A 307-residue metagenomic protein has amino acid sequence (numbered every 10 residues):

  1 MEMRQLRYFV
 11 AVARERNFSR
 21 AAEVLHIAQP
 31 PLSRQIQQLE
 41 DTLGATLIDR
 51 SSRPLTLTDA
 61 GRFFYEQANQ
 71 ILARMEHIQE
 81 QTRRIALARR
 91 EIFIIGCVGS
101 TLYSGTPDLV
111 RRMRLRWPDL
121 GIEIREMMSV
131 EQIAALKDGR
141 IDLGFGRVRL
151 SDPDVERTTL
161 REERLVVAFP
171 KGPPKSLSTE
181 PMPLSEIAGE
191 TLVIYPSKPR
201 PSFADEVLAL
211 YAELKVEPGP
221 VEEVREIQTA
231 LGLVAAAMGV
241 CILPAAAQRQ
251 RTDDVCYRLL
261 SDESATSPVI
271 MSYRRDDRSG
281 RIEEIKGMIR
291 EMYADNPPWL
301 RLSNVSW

Functional and structural regions predicted by a protein language model:
V10-P31, S52-P54: Short helix-boundary/capping micro-motifs
E40-D59: A short LG(V/I)-centered, amphipathic sequence patch enriched for acidic residue(s) preceding the LG motif
T42-L43, F64-A86, M113: Alpha-helical linker/hinge and terminal dimerization helices associated with HTH transcriptional regulators
L87, V155-L165, F169-L192, G280-E283: Flexible hinge/capping segments at coil-to-helix
R90-P153, E223-V224: Central regulatory/effector-binding core of bacterial HTH transcription factors
M128-I141, G146-R147, K198-R258, V305-W307: Hydrophobic hinge/microswitch elements
P181-M182, E190-L214, S279-K286, Y293-V305: Secondary-structure junction motif
L231, A245-T252, D262-W307: C-terminal effector-binding regulatory domain of bacterial HTH transcription factors
